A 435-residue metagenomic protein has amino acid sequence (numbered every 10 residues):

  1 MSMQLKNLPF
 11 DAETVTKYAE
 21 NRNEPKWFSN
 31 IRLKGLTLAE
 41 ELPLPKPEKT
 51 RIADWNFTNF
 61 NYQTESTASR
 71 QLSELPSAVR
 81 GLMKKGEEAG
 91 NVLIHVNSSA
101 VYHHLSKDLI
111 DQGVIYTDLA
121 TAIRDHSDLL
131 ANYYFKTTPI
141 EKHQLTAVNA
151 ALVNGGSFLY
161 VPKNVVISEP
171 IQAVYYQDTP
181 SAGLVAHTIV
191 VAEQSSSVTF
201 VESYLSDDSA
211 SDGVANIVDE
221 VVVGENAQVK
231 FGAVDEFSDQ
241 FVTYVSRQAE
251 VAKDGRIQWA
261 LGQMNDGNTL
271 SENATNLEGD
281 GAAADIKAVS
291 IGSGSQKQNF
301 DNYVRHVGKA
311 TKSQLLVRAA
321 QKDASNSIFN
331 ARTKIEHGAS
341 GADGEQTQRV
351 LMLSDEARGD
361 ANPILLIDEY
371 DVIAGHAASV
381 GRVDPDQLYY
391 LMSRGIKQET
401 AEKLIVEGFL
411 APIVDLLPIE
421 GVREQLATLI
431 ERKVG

Functional and structural regions predicted by a protein language model:
M1-V218, N226-Q228: Short, low-to-moderate order helix/coil transition modules at the start of elongated helical scaffolds
L33, T37-E41, A411, E424 (+1 more regions): A broad, structural surface signal
L42-K49, L410-I419: Short arginine-rich
Y116, A122, H126-Y389, S393-I396 (+2 more regions): Conserved beta-strand/loop scaffold segments within soluble protein domains that form the structured core and edges
